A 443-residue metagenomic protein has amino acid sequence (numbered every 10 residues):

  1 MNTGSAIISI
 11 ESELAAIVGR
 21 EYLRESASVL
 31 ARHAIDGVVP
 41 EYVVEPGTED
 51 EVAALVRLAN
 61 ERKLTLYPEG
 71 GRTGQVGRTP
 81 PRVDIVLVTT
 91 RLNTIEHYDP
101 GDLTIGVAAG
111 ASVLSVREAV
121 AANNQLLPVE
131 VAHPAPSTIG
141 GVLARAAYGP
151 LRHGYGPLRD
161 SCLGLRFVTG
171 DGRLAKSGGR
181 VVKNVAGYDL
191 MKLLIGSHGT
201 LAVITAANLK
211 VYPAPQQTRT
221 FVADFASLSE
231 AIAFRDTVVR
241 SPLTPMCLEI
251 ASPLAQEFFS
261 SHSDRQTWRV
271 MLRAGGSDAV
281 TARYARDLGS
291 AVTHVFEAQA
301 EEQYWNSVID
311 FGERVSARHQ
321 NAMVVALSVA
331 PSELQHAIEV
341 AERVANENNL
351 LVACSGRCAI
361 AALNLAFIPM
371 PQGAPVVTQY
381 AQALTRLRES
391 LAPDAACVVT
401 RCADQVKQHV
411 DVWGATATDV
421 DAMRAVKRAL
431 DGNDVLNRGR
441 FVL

Functional and structural regions predicted by a protein language model:
M1-Y22, S26-A27: A charged N-terminal "starter" segment
N2-G4, V39, L64, G71 (+4 more regions): Conserved glycine-rich FAD pyrophosphate-binding loop
L14, H33-L66, V83-I85, T89-H133 (+5 more regions): N-terminal glycine-rich flavin-associated loop
R20-I35, L66-P68: N-terminal glycine-rich anion-binding loops that anchor highly charged ligand groups
H33-D36, Q75-P81, S260-S263: Short glycine-biased active-site loop of nucleotidyltransferases that positions the nucleotide triphosphate and helps
E49, S227-S229, A274-T281, A330-L334 (+1 more regions): Helix N-cap motif at beta-to-alpha junctions
L103, Q266-G275, A359-I368: A generic structural motif
A144, L163-N321: C-terminal substrate-binding/cap subdomain adjacent to the FAD-binding core in PCMH-type and related FAD-linked
